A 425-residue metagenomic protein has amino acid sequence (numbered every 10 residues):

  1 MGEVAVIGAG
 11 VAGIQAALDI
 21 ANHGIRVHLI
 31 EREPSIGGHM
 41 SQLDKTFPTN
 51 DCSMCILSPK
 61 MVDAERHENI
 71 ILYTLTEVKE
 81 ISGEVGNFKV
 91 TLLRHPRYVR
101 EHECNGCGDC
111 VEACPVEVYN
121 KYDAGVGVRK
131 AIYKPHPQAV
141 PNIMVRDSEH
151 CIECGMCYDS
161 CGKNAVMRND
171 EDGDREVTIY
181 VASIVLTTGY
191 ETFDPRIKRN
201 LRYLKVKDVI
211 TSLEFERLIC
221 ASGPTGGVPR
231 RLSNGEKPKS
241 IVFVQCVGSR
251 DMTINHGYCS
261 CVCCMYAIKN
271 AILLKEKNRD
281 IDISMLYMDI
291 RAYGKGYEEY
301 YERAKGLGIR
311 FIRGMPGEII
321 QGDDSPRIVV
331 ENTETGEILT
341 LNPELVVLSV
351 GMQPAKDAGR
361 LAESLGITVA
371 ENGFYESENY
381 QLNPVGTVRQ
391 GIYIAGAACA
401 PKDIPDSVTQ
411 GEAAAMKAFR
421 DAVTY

Functional and structural regions predicted by a protein language model:
M1-Y425: Residues forming the flavin
